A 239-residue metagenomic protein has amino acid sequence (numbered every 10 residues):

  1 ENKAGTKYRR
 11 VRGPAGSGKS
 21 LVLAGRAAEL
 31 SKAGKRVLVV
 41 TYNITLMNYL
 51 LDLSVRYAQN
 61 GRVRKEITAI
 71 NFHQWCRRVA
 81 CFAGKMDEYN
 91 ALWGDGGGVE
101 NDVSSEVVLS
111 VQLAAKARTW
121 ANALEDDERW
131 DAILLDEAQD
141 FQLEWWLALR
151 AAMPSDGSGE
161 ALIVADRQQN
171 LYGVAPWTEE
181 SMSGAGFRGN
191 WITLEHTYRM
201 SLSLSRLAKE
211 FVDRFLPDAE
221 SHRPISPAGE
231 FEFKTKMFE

Functional and structural regions predicted by a protein language model:
E1-K3: Pre-P-loop entry segment of helicase/translocase ATPase cores
R9-A83, R118-W120, D127-E128, A132-E239: Conserved helicase motor core of SF1/SF2 NTP-dependent helicases
R78-V111: Conserved P-loop NTPase mechanochemical-coupling segment
D102-D131: Mid-core helix/loop region of P-loop NTP-binding domains shared across ATPases and GTPases
